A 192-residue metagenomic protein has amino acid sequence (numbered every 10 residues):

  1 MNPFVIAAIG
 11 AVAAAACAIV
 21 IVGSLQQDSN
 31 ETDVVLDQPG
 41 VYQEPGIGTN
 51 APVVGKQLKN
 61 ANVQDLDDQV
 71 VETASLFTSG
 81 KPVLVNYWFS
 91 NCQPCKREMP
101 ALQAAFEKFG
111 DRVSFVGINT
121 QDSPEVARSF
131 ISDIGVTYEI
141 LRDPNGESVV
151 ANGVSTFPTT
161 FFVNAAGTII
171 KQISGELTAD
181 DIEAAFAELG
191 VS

Functional and structural regions predicted by a protein language model:
M1-N60, S192: N-terminal targeting signals for export/organelle localization
Q43-E44, D65-V70, L141-D143: Short gly/ser/thr-rich secondary-structure transition/capping motifs
P52, N60-V83: A short beta-strand-turn-helix
Q57, K81, S155-F157: Short, small/polar residue-rich loop motifs at catalytic or cofactor-binding pockets
E72-K96, L102, F115: Short active-site neighborhood of thiol/selenol oxidoreductases, capturing the structured segment around
Q93-I134, P144-A151: Structural microenvironment flanking redox-active thiols in thiol-disulfide oxidoreductases
S129-V136, R142-S192: Thiol/disulfide oxidoreductase modules built on the thioredoxin-like
